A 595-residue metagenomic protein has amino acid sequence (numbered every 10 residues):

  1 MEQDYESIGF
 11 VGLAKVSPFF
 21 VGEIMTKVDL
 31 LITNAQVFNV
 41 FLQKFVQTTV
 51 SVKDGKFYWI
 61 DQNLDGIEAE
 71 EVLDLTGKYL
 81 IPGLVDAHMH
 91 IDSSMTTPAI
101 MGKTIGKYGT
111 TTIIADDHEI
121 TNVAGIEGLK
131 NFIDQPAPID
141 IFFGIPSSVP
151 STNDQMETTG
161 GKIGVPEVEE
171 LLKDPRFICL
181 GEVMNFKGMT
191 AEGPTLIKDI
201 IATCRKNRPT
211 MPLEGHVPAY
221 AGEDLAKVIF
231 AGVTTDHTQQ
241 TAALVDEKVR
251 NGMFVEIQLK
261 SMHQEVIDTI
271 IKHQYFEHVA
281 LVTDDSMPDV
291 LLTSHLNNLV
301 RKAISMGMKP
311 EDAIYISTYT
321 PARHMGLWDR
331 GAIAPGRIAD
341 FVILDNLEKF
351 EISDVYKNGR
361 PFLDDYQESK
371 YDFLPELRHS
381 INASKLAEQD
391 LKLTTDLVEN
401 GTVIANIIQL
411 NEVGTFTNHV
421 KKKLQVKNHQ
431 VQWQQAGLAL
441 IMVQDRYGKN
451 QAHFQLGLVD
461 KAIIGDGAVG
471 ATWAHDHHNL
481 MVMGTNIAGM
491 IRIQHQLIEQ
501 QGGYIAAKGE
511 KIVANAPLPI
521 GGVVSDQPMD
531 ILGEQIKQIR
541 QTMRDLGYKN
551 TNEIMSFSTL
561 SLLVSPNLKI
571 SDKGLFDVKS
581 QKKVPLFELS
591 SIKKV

Functional and structural regions predicted by a protein language model:
Y5-K53, Y58, G106-K107, T293-S294 (+3 more regions): Active-site microenvironment of metallo-dependent hydrolases
T26-D29, I67-E70, L75-T76, L80-P82 (+12 more regions): Short coil/turn connectors at secondary-structure junctions
L31, G83-V85, F143, L281 (+1 more regions): Residue-level marker for buried hydrophobic side chains located in beta-strands that build the well-ordered beta-sheet
N63-I67, V72-Q135, A488: Metal-associated gating/positioning segment near the N- to mid-region
H90-S94, D117-I120, P146-S151, V183-F186 (+4 more regions): Active-site beta-loop-alpha junctions enriched in small/polar residues
G102-P212, V513-P517: Divalent-metal coordination cores built from histidine and acidic residues
K162-G181, G188-I257, S261-L281, L291-S305 (+1 more regions): Histidine/acidic residue-rich metal-binding segments in metalloenzymes
